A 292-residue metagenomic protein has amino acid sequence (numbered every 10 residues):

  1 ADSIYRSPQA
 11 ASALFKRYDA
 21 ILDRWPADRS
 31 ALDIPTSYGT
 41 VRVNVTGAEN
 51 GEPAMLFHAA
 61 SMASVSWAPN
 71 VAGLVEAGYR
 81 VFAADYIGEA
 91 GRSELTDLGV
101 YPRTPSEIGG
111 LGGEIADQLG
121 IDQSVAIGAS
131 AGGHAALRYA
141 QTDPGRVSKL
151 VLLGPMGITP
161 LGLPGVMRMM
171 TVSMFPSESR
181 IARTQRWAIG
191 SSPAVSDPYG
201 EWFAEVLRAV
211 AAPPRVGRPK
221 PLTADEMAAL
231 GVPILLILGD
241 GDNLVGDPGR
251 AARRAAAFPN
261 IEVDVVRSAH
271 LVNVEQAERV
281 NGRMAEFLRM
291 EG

Functional and structural regions predicted by a protein language model:
A1-D33: An N-terminal hydrophobic leader/cap segment in hydrolases
L14, G39-G91: Conserved HGGG/HGGXW glycine-rich cap/lid loop of the alpha/beta-hydrolase fold
A83-I127: Active-site loop/oxyanion-hole signature of alpha/beta-hydrolase fold enzymes
G128, G132, A136: Gly/Ala-rich beta-loop-alpha elbow adjacent to hydrolase catalytic centers
L137-T142, V147-P176: Flexible "cap/lid" loop of the alpha/beta hydrolase fold
L161-V166, M174-V232: Conserved alpha/beta-hydrolase catalytic His-Asp/Glu region
L235-S268: Conserved loop-alpha-helix segment in the C-terminal half of the alpha/beta-hydrolase fold that carries the catalytic
S268-N281: Catalytic histidine-centered segment of alpha/beta-hydrolase-like enzymes
